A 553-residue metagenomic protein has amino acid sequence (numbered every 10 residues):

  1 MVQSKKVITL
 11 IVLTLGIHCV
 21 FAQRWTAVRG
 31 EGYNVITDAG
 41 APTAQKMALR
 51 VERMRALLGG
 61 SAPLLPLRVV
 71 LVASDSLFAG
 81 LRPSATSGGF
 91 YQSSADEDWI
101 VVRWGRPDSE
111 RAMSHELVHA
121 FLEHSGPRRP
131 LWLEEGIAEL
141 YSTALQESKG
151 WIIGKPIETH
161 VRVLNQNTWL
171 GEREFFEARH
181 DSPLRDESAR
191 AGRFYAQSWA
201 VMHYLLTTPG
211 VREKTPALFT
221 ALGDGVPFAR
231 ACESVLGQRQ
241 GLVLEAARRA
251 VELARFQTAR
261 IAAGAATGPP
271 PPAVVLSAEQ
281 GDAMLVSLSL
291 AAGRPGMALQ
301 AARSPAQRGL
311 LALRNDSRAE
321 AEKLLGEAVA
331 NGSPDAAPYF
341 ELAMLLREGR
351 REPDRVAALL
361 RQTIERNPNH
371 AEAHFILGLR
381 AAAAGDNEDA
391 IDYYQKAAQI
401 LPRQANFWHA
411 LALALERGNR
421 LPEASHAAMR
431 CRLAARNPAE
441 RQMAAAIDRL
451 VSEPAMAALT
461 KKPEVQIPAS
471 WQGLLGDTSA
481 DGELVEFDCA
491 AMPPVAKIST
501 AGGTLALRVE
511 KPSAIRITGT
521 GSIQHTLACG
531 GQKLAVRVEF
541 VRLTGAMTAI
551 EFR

Functional and structural regions predicted by a protein language model:
Q23-L131, L145-S148, F176-S188, G192 (+2 more regions): Juxtacatalytic substrate-recognition/specificity segment
R111, A302-P305, D335-A337, A371-E372 (+2 more regions): Helix-start (N-cap) detector for alpha-helical repeat units in TPR-like alpha-solenoids, especially tetratricopeptide
S125-E177, R248: Post-HExxH zinc-binding segment in Zn-dependent metallohydrolases
E139, H203, S287, L310 (+3 more regions): Residue-level recognition of tetratricopeptide repeat
A301, N331, R366, I400 (+1 more regions): Structural marker of alpha-solenoid helical repeat scaffolds
E327-A328, Q362-T363, K396-A397, R430-C431: Canonical positions in the second alpha-helix
